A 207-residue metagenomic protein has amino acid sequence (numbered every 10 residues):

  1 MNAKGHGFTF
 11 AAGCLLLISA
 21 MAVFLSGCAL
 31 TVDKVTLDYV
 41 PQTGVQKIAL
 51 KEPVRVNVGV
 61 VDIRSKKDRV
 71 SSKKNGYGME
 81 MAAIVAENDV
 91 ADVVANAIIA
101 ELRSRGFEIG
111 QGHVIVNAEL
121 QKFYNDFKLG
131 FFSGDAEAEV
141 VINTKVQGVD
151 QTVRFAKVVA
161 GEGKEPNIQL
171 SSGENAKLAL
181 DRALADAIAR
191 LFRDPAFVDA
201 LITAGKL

Functional and structural regions predicted by a protein language model:
N2-L16: Bacterial N-terminal signal peptides that target proteins for export
G13-S26: Bacterial N-terminal signal peptides
G27-D92, A196-L207: A structural "domain/chain start" motif
A29-Y39, R105-A156, K164-L170: Surface-exposed short loop/turn segments
S71-E87, D150-R193, A200: Short secondary-structure boundary motifs at beta->alpha junctions and helix caps
D92, N96, A100, R182-A189: Solvent-exposed, polar/charged alpha-helical surfaces in well-ordered, non-transmembrane soluble domains, broadly
I99, R103-F107, N125, I188-F197: Sec-exported extracytoplasmic/periplasmic mature domains
